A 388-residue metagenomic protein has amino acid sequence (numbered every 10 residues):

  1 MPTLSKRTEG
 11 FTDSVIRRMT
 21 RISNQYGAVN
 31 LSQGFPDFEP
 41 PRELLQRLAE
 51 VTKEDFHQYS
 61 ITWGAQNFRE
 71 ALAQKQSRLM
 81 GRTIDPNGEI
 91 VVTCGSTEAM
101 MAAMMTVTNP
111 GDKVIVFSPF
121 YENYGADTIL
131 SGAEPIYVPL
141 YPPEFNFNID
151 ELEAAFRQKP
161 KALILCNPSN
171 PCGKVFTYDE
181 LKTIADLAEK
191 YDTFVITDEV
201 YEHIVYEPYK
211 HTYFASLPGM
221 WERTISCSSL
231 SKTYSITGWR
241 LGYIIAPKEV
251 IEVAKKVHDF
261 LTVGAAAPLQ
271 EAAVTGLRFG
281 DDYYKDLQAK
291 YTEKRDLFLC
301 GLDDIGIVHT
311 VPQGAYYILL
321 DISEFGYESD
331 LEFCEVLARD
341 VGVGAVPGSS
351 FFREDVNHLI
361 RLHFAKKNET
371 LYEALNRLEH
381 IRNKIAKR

Functional and structural regions predicted by a protein language model:
P2-L4, E9-T12, M19-Y26, S32-V51 (+2 more regions): PLP-dependent class I/II
D55-Y59: A short acidic, glycine-rich active-site loop that binds or catalyzes chemistry on phosphate/adenosine moieties
W63-G64: Short beta-strand to alpha-helix junction loop
F68-R69: Class I S-adenosyl-L-methionine
